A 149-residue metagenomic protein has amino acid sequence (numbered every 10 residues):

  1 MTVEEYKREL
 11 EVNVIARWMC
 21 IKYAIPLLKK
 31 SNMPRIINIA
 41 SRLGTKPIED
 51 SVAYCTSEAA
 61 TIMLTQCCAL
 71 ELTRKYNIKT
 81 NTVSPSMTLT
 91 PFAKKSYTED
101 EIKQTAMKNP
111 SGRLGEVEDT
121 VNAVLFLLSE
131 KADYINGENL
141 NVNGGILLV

Functional and structural regions predicted by a protein language model:
T2-K7, E101, T105: Substrate-binding pocket helix/loop in short-chain dehydrogenase/reductase
I21, S57, T65: Active-site helix of classical SDR
P26, L70-R74, D133: Alpha-helical segment proximal to the catalytic Tyr-Lys
S41: Residue(s) in the substrate-gating loop at a strand-loop-helix junction that position the organic substrate next
K46, L125, N136-V149: Short C-terminal tail/terminal secondary-structure segment of NAD(P)H-dependent dehydrogenase/reductase domains
K46-V52, G112, E130: Active-site loop immediately N-terminal to the catalytic Tyr-X3-Lys motif of short-chain dehydrogenase/reductase
N77-K79, I135-G137: Short, small/polar-rich loop/turn modules that mediate ligand/substrate recognition or access, typified
